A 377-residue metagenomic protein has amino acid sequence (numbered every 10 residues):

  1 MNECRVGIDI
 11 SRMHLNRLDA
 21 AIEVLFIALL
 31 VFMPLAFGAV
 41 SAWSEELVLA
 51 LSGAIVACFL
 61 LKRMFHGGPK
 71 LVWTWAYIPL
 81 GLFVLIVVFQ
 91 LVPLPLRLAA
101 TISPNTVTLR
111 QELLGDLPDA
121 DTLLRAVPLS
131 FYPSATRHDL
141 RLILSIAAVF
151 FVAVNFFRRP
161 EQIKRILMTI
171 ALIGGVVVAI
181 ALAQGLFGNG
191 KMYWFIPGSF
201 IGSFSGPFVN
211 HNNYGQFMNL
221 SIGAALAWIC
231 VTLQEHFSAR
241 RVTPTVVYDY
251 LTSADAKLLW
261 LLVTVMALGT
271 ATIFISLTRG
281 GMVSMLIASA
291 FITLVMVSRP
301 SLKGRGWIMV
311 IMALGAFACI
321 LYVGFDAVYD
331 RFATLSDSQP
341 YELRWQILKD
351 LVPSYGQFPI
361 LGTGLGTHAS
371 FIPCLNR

Functional and structural regions predicted by a protein language model:
D9-N16, A21-A39, E46-L60, L80-V84 (+3 more regions): Alpha-helical transmembrane segments of multi-pass inner-membrane proteins
W43-S44, S338: Outer-membrane beta-barrel proteins
R63-T74: Membrane-helix interface linkers and caps
Q90, A153, N210, W345-R377: TM-adjacent membrane-interface loops and short helices in multi-pass inner/ER membrane proteins
R97-F131, S354, T363-R377: Extracytosolic (periplasmic/ER-lumenal) interhelical loops and adjacent juxtamembrane/interface segments of multi-pass
A100-R110, N189-F204, Y329-I347, T367: Extracytoplasmic catalytic-loop and juxtamembrane helix elements of membrane-embedded, polyprenol/dolichol-linked
